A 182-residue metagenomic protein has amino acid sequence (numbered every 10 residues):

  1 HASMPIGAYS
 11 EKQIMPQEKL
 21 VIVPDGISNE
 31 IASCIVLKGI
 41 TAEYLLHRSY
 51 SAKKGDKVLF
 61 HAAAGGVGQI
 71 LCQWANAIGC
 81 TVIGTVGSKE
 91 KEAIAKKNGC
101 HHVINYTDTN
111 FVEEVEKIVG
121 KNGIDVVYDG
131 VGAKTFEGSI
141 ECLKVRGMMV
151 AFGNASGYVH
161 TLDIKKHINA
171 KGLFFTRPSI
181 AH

Functional and structural regions predicted by a protein language model:
H1, L59, I104, D125-Y128 (+1 more regions): N-terminal Rossmann-like NAD(P) cofactor-binding module of classical short-chain dehydrogenase/reductase
H1-A62, W74: NAD(P)H dinucleotide-binding glycine-rich loop of Rossmann-like/cofactor-binding domains, especially the beta1-alpha1
T41, G66-V67, K134: Hydrophobic/small residue at the entry helix of a nucleotide-binding pocket
A62-A63, V131, N154: NAD(P)H cofactor-binding loop motif with strongest signal on the N-terminal glycine-rich segment
A64, G68, C72: N-terminal Rossmann NAD(P)H-binding glycine-rich loop of SDR-like oxidoreductase domains
N76-G138: Adenosine-nucleotide cofactor-binding segment
I78, V86, K134-H182: Glycine-rich phosphate-binding loop and adjacent beta-alpha segment of Rossmann(oid) nucleotide-cofactor-binding
